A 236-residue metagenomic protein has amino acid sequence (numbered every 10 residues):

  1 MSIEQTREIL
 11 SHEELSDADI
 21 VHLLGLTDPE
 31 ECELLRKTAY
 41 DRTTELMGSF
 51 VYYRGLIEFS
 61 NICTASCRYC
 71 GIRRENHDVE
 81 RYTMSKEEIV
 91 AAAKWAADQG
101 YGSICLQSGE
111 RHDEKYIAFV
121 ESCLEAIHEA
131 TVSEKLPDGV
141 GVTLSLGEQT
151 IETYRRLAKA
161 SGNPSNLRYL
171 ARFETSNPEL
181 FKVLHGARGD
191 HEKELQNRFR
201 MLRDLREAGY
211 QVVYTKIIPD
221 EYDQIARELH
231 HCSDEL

Functional and structural regions predicted by a protein language model:
M1-I57, I62-A65: Flexible, acidic/Gly-rich N-terminal and inter-domain linker regions that tether and position cofactor-handling modules
T38, E58, E148-Q149, K216-E221: Short beta->alpha linker loops
R42, A96, I127, C232-E235: Hydrophobic helix-cap positions at the C-terminus of alpha-helices in RecA-like/P-loop ATPase nucleotide-binding cores
E45-D98: Active-site cofactor/substrate anionic-group-binding motifs, chiefly glycine- and Lys/Arg-rich phosphate-binding loops
R54, C105-Q107, Q211: Short glycine-rich or small-residue beta-strand-to-loop segments that form or flank ligand, phosphate, metal/Fe-S
N61, E110-K115, D220-Y222: Short, small-residue-enriched loops and turns at beta-alpha junctions that line or gate enzyme active sites
R74-V90, A96-L205, R227: Core AdoMet radical
E207-L236: Non-catalytic beta/alpha edge segments that cap or flank active sites
